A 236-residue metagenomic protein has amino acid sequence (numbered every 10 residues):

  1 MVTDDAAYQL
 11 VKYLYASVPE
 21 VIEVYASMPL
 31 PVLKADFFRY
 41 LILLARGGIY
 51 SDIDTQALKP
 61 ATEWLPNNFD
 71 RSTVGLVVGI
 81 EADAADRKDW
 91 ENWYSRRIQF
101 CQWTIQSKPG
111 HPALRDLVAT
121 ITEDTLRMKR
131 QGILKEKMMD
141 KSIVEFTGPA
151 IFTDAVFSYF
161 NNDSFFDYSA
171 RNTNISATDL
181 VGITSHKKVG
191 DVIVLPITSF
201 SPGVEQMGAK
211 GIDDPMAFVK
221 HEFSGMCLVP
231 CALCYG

Functional and structural regions predicted by a protein language model:
M1-A35, S51-G236: Glycosyltransferase-associated regions of secretory-pathway enzymes, highlighting luminal stem/catalytic domains
F37-G48: Small-residue hinge/turn detector
